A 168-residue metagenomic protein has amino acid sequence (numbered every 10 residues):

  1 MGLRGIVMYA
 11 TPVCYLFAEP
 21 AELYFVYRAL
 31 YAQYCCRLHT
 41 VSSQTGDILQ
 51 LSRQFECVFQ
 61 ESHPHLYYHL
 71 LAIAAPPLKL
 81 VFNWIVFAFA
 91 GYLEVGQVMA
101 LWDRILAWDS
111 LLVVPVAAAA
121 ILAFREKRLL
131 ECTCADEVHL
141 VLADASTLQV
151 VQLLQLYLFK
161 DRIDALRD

Functional and structural regions predicted by a protein language model:
M1-D168: Helix-rich, well-folded core regions that mediate interactions or catalysis
